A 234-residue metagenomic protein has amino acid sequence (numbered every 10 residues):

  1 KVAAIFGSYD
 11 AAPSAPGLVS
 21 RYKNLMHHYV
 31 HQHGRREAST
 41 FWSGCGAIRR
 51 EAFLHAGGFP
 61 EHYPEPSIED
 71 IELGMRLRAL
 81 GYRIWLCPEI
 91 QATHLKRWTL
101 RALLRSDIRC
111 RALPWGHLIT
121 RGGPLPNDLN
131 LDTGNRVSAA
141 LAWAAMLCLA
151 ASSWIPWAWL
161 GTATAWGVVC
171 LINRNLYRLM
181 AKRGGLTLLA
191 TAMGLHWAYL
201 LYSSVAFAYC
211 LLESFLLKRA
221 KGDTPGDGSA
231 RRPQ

Functional and structural regions predicted by a protein language model:
K1-V19, R83, P88-Q91, L95 (+1 more regions): Conserved donor NDP-sugar-binding/catalytic core segment of glycosyltransferases
A11-P16, Y29-E51, H55, P64-P66 (+3 more regions): A recurrent flexible, glycine/aromatic-enriched loop bordering the glycosyltransferase active site that acts as
K23, R105-R109, G194: Amphipathic, non-transmembrane alpha-helical scaffold segments
P60-E65, E69-D128: Catalytic donor/gating beta->alpha subdomain of glycosyltransferases that bind UDP-sugars
L125-W143: A loop-to-helix transmembrane entry motif
A140-F215: Membrane-embedded multi-pass helical conduit in multi-pass membrane proteins, especially envelope-biosynthetic
E213-Q234: Short linear elements at protein peripheries
